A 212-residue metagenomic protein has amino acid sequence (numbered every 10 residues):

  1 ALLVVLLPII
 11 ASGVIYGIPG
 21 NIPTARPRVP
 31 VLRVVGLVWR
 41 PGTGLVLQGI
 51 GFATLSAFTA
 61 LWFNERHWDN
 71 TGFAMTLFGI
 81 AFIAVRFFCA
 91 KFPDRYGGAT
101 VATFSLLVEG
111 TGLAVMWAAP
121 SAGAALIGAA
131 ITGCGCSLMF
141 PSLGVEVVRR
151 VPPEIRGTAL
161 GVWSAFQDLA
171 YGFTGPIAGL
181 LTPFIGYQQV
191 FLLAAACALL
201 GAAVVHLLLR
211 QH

Functional and structural regions predicted by a protein language model:
A1-L6, L180-C197: A membrane-interface helix-boundary motif in multi-pass transporters
L3-T24, G201-L209: C-terminal membrane-cytosol helix-exit motif in multi-pass small-molecule transporters
V5, T100-V115, L192-A195: Structural signature of the two symmetry-related core transmembrane helices
I15-L47: Juxtamembrane intracellular "pre-TM" segments in multi-pass secondary transporters
V38-T76, F82: Extracytoplasmic gate region of multi-pass secondary transporters
V85-G98, T182-P183: Helix-to-loop junctions at the C-terminal end of transmembrane segments in multipass secondary transporters
L138-V151: Intracellular juxtamembrane helix-capping segments at the cytosolic ends of symmetry-related transmembrane helices
P153-W163: Loop-to-transmembrane helix entry/capping segments in MFS-fold secondary transporters and related SLC/MFSD carriers
